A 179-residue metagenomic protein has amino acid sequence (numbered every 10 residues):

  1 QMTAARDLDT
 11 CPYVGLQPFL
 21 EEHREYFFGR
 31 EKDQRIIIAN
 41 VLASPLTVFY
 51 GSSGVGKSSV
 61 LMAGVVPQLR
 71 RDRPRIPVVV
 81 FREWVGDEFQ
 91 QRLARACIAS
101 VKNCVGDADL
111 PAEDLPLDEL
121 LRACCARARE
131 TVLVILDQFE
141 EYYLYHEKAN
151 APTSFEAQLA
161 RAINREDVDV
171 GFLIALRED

Functional and structural regions predicted by a protein language model:
Q1-D179: Amphipathic helix/helix-loop-helix segment enriched in hydrophobic residues with interspersed Lys/Arg and occasional
